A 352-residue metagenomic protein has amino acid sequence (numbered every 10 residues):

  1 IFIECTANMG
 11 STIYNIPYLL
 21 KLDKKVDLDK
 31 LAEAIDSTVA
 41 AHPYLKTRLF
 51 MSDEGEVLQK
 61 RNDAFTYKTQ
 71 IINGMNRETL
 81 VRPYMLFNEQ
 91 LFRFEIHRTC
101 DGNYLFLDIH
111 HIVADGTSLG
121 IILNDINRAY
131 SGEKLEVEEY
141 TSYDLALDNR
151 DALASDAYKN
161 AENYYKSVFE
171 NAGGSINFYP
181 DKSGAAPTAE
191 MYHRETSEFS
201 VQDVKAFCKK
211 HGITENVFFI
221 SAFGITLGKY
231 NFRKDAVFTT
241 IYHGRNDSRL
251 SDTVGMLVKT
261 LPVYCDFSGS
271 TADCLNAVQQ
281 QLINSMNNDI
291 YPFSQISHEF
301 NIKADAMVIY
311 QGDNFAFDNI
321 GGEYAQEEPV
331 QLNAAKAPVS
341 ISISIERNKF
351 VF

Functional and structural regions predicted by a protein language model:
I1-S11, A32-M75, Q90, N124 (+3 more regions): Short amphipathic alpha-helices and their capping loops
A7-I16, A32, P43-L45, M51 (+5 more regions): His-Asp-centered acyl/peptidyl-transfer active-site segments
M9-N15, D63-A64, T99, F106 (+4 more regions): Short, flexible turn/loop "capping" segments at secondary-structure junctions
Y14-L20, Y67-K68, H110, E190-H193 (+3 more regions): Short amphipathic alpha-helical segments
K24-A40, E56-E89, L119, E162 (+2 more regions): A short, small/polar-residue-rich loop/turn motif at beta-strand boundaries within alpha/beta enzyme cores
L49-D53, I96-C100, F267, I343-R347: Short, low-complexity Ser/Thr-rich regulatory SLiMs
H97-S142: Active-site-proximal acidic secondary-structure segment that organizes catalysis
A189-V201: DNA breakage-rejoining catalytic core of tyrosine-based enzymes
